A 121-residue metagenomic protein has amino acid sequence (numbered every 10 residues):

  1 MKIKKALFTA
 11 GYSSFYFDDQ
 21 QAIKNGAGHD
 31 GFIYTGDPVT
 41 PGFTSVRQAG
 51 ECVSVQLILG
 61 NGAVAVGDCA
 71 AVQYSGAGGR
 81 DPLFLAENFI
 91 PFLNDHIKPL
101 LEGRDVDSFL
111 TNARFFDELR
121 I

Functional and structural regions predicted by a protein language model:
M1-Q56: Short, Gly/Pro- and small/polar-rich lid/capping loops
G50, A63-V64: Coil-to-beta-strand transition motifs
I58, V64-I121: Metal- or metallocofactor-binding catalytic centers and their adjacent structured scaffolds across diverse enzyme
